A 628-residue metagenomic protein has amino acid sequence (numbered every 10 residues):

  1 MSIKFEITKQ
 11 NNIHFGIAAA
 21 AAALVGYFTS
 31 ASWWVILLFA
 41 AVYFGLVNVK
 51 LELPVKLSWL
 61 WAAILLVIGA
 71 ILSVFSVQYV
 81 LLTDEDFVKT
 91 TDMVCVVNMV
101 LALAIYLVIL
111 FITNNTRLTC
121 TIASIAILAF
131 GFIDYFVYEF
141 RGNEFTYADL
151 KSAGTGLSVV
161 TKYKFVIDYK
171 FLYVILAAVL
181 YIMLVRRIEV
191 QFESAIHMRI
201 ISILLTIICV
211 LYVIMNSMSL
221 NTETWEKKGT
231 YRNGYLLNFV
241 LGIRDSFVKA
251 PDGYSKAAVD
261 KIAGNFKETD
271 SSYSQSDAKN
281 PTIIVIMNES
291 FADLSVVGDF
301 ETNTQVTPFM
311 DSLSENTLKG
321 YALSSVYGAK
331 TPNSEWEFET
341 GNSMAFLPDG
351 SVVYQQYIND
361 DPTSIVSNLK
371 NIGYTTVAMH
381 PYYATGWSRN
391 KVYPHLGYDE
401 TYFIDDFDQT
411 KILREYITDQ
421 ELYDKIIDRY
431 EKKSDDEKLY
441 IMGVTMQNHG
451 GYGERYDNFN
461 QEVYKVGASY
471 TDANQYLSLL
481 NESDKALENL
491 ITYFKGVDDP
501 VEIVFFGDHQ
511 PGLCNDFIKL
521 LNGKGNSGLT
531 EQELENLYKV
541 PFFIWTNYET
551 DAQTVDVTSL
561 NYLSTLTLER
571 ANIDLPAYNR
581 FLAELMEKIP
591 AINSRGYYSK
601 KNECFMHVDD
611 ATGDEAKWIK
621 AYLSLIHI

Functional and structural regions predicted by a protein language model:
S2-Y231: Transmembrane and membrane-interface helices of multi-pass, inner-membrane envelope-modifying transferases
T8, F136-T146, D168, S255-K256 (+4 more regions): A diffuse structural propensity rather than consistent per-protein peaks
Q10, R141, D149-T161, Y169-Y173 (+4 more regions): Short alpha-helical interface patches
V42, S76-V77, G156, F239 (+5 more regions): Generic structural signal of hydrophobic/aromatic residues within well-ordered alpha-helices of folded domains
F132, V159, R187, G242 (+5 more regions): Residues that form generic nucleotide/phosphate-binding pockets
L150-A153, N233-L236, V240, T307 (+2 more regions): Alpha-helix initiation and N-capping motif
M215-V285: Membrane-interface segments at or immediately adjacent to transmembrane helices that form the boundary between
D270-A278, V285-N288, D293-I626: Solvent-exposed soluble domains appended to multi-pass membrane proteins
